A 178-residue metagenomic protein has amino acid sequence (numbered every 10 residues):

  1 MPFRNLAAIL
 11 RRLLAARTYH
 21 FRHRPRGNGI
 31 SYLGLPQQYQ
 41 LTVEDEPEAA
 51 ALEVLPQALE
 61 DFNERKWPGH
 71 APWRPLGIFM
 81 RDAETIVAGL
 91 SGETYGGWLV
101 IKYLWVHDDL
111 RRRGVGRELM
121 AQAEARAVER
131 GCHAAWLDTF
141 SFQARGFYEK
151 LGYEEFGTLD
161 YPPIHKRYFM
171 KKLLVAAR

Functional and structural regions predicted by a protein language model:
F3-H23, N28-P47, A176-R178: Conserved N-terminal entry element of GNAT/NAT acetyltransferase domains
Y39-K102, H107, F142, G157 (+2 more regions): Acetyl-CoA-dependent GNAT
L55, Y148, Y153: Conserved active-site tyrosine of GNAT-family acetyltransferases
R112-A125, K150: Conserved acetyl-CoA-binding loop-helix of GNAT-fold acetyltransferases
L119, Q143-A144: Conserved short alpha-helix immediately C-terminal to the canonical SAM/SAH-binding motif I of Rossmann-like
A127-F140: Conserved GNAT acetyl-CoA-binding A-motif
W136-D138, E154-K171: Conserved catalytic-core motifs of GNAT/GCN5-like acyltransferases
